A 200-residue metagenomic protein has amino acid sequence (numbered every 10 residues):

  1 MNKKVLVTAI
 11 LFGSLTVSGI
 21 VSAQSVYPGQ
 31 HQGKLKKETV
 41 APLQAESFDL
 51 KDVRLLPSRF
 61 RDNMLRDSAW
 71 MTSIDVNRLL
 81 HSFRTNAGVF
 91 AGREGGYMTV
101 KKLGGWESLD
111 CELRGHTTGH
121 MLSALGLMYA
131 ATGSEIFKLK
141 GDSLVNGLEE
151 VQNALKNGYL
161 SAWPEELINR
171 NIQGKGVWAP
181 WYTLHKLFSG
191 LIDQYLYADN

Functional and structural regions predicted by a protein language model:
M1-A9: Bacterial N-terminal signal peptides that target proteins for export
N2-K3, S18, G119: Residue-level micro-sites within transmembrane alpha helices that shape and flank functional polar/acidic positions
A9-S18: Bacterial N-terminal signal peptides
G19-A23: Sec/Tat signal peptide C-region and signal peptidase I cleavage site
Q24-N200: Glycan-recognition and catalytic cores of secretory/periplasmic carbohydrate-active enzymes
